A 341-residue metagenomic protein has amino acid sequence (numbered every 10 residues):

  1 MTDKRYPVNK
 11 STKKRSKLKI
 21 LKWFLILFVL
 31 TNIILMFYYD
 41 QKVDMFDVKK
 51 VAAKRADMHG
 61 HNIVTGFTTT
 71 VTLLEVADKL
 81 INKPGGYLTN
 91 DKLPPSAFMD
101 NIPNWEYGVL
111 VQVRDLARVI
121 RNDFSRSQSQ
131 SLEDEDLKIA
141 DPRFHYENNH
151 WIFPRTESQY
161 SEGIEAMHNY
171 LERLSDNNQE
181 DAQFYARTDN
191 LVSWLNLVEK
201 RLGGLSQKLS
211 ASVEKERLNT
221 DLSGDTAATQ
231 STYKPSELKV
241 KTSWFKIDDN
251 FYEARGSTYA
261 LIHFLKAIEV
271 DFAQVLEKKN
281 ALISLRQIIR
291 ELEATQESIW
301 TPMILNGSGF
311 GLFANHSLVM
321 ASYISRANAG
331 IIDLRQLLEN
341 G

Functional and structural regions predicted by a protein language model:
M1-S16: N-terminal Lys/Arg-rich, disordered targeting/topogenic segments
K22-M36: Hydrophobic membrane-insertion alpha-helices, especially the h-region of bacterial N-terminal signal peptides
M36-V48: Hydrophobic single-pass membrane-insertion segments
V48-A53, D57, D249-Y252, T258-G341: A cross-kingdom marker for long, charged
K50-Q159: N-terminal Sec/ER secretory leader and immediately downstream segment of secreted/extracellular precursors
D91-N101, E147-P154, L238-D248, T301-V319: A cross-kingdom feature marking solvent-exposed beta-strand/loop segments within repeated, beta-rich binding/scaffold
D136-L174, S284-G309: Long, amphipathic, charge-rich alpha-helical segments that form helical bundles/coiled-coils
Y160-I289: Extended amphipathic alpha-helical interaction segments
